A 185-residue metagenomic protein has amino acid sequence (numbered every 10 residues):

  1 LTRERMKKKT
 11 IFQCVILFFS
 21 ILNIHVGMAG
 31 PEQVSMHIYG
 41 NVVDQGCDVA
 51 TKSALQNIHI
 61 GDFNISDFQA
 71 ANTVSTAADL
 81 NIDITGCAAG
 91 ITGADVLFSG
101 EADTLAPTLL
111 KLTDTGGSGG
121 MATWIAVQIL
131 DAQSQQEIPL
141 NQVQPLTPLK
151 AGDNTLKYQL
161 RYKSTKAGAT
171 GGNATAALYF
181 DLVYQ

Functional and structural regions predicted by a protein language model:
T2-K9, H25-Q185: Mature extracellular/passenger domains of Gram-negative fimbrial/pilin and adhesin proteins
C14-N23: Bacterial N-terminal signal peptides
